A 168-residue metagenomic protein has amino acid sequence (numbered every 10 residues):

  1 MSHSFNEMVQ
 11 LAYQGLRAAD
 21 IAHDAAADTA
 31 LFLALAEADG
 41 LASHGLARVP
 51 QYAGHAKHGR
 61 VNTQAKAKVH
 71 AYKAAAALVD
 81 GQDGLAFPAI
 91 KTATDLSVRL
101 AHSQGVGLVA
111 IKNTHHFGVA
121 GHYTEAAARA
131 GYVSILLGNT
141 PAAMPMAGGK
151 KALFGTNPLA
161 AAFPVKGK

Functional and structural regions predicted by a protein language model:
M1-A19: Generic N-terminal amphipathic, Lys/Arg-enriched alpha-helix
S2-F5, I21-A47, V61-Y72: N-terminal glycine-rich anion-binding loops that anchor highly charged ligand groups
R17, L31-A34, F87-P88, T92-K112 (+1 more regions): Alpha/propeptide regions of enzymes that mature by internal proteolysis
G45-L100: Active-site cofactor/substrate anionic-group-binding motifs, chiefly glycine- and Lys/Arg-rich phosphate-binding loops
V79-G81, H102, G107-N113, S134-G138 (+1 more regions): General beta-strand structural signal in soluble alpha/beta enzymes
T114-M146, K151-L153: Long, hydrophobic, well-ordered secondary-structure blocks that form the structural core and pocket-lining surfaces
M144-K168: Phosphate/diphosphate-binding glycine-rich loops and adjacent basic-rich segments that engage nucleotide
